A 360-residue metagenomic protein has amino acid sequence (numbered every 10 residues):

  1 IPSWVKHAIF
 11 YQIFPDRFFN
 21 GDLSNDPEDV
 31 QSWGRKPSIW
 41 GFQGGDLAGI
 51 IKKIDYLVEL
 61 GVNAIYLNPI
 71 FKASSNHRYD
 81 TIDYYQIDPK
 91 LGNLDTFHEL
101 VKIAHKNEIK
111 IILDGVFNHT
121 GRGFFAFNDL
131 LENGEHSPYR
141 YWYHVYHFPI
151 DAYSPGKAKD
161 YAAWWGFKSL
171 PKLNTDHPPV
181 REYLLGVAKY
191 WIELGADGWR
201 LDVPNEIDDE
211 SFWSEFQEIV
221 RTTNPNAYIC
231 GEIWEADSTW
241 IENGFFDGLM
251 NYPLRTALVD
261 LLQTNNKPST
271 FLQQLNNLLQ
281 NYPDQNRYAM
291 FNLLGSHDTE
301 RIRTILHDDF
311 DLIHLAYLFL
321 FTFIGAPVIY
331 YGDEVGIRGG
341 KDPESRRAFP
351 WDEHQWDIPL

Functional and structural regions predicted by a protein language model:
I1-S3: Extended acidic/polar, glycine-enriched regions that form or flank non-catalytic beta-rich accessory modules
I9-Y11, I65-L67, I111-L113, W199 (+4 more regions): Hydrophobic faces of well-ordered beta-strands that scaffold small-molecule active sites in alpha/beta enzyme cores
F10, F14-N63, I70-L194, F216-T222 (+1 more regions): Substrate-binding/active-site clefts of carbohydrate-active enzymes
F14-R17, F71, D88, F117 (+4 more regions): Short, flexible loop/turn elements at secondary-structure junctions
V62, A196-G198, F246, G325-A326: A structural motif
H98-K110, N118-H119, F124-E135, G186 (+5 more regions): Active-site-proximal helices and loops of the catalytic beta/alpha 8
I302-H307: Short, solvent-exposed helix-loop connector elements
Y317-L320, I324-R338: Substrate-binding cleft of secreted/luminal carbohydrate-active enzymes
